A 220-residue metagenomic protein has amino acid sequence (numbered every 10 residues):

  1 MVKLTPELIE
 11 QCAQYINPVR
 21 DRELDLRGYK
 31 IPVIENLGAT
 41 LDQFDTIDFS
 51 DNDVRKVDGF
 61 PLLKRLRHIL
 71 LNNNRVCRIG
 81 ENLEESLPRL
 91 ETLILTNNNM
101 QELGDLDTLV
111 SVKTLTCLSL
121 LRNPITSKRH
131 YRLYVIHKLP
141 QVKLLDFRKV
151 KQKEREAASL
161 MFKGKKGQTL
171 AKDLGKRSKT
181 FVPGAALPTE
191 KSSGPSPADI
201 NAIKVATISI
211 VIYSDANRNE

Functional and structural regions predicted by a protein language model:
M1-D48, D53, R65-H68, E84-T92 (+2 more regions): Long, contiguous C-terminal flanking segments immediately downstream of a protein's structured core
E102: Active-site glycine-rich loop that binds ribose-phosphate moieties when present
